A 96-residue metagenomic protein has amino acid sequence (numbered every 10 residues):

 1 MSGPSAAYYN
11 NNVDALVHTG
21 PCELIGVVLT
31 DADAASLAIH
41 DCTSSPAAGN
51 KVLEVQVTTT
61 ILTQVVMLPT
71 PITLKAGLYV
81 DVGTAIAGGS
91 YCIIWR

Functional and structural regions predicted by a protein language model:
M1-R96: Surface-exposed, low-hydrophobicity beta-strand/loop segments enriched in small/polar/acidic residues
